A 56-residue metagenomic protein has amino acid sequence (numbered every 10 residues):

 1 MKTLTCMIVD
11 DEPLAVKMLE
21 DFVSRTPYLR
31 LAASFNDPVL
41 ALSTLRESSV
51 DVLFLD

Functional and structural regions predicted by a protein language model:
M1-T5: Non-catalytic signal-transmission and effector/linker regions of two-component phosphorelay proteins
C6-M7, V52: Hydrophobic "anchor" residues on beta-strands that sit immediately upstream of conserved functional sites
M7-I8, A33: Short hydrophobic beta-strand elements that form part of the catalytic alpha/beta core underpinning NDP-sugar/donor
D10, D56: Active-site residues of response regulator receiver
P13-A33: Two-component/phosphorelay signaling modules centered on CheY-like receiver
S34-V52: Acidic, metal-coordinating helix/loop segments flanking the phosphotransfer/catalytic sites of two-component signaling
